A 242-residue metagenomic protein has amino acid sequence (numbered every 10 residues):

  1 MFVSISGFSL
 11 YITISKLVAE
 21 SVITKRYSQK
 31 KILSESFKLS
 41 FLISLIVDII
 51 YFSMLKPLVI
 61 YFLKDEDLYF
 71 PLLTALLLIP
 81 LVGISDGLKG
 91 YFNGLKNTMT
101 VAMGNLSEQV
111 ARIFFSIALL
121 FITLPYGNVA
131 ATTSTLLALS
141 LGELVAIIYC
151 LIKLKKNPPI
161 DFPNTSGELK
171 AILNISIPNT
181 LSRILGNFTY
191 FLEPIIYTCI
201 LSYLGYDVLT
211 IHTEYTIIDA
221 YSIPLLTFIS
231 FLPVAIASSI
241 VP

Functional and structural regions predicted by a protein language model:
M1, V59-Y61, I122-T123, I184 (+1 more regions): Helix-terminus/linker motif at the lipid-water interface of multi-pass membrane proteins
F8-I23, L226-P242: Helix-loop junctions and terminal segments of transmembrane helices in multi-pass membrane transport/translocation
R26-L42, I50, L169-L173, D219: Interfacial transmembrane-helix starts/ends
I46-E66: Short membrane-interface helical motifs at transmembrane helix boundaries in multi-pass membrane transporters
D65-G87: Alpha-helical transmembrane segments of multi-pass membrane proteins
L81-G104: Membrane-interface junctions at transmembrane-helix termini in multi-pass inner-membrane proteins
G104-A118, Y126-K155: Hydrophobic alpha-helical transmembrane segments
N128-L136, L151-I184: Interhelical loop/hinge segments that connect adjacent transmembrane helices in multipass membrane
